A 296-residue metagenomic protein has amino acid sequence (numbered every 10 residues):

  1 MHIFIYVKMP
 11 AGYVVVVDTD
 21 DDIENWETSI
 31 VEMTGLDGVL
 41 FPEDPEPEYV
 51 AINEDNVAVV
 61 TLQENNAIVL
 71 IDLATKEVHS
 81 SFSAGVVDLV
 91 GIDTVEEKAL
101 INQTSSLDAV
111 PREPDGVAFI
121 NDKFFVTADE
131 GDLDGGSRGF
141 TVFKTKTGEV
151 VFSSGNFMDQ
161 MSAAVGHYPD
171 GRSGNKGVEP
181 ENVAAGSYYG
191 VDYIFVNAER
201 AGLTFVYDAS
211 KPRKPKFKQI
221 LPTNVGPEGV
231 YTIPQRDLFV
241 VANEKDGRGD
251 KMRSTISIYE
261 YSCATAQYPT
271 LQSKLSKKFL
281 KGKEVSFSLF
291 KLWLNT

Functional and structural regions predicted by a protein language model:
H2-V7, N65-A67, D132-D134, R200-L203 (+1 more regions): Short glycine/acidic-enriched loop and turn motifs that connect beta-strands
M9-D21, R138-K146, S254-S262: Beta-propeller blade signature
T19-D22, L73-K76, T145-T147, A209-R213 (+1 more regions): Short loop/turn segments that connect beta-strands within beta-propeller blades
T19-P45, S80-D108, E149-N175, L271-F279: Surface-exposed loop and turn segments in beta-propeller and other repeat-based domains that flank or scaffold
N53-D55, I120-D122, S187-G190, I233-R236 (+1 more regions): Residue-level detector of Asp-centered blade-edge/turn motifs that repeat once per structural unit in beta-propeller
V110, M158-A164, K214-P234, P269-L280: Conserved blade-ending motifs and adjacent loop-strand segments that build the rim/top face of beta-propeller domains
G229-P269: Blade-level signature of beta-propeller repeat domains, shared across WD40, Kelch, NHL, RCC1 and BNR/Asp-box propellers
